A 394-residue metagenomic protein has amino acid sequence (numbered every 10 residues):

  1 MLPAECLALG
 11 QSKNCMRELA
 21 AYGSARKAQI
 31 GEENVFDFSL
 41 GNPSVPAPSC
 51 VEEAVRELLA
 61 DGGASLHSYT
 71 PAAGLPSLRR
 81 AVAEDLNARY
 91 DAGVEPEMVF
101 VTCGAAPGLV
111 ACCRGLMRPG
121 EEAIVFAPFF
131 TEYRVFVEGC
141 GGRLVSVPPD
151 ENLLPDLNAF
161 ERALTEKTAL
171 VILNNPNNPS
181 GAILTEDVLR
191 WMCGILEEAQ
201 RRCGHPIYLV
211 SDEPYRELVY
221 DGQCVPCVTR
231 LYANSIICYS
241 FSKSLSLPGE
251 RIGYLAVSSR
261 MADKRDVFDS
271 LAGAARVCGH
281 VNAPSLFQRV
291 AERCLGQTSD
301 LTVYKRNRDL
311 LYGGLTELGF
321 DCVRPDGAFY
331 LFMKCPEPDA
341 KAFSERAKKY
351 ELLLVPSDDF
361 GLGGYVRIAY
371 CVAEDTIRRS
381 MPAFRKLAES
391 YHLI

Functional and structural regions predicted by a protein language model:
L2-G104, A111, F287, C294-L301 (+1 more regions): N-terminal small-domain helix-loop-helix segment of the aminotransferase-like
A25-G31, R89-D91, I195-P206, S259-R265: Alpha-helix termini
V35-D37, C238, D321-D326, D358-D359: Short beta-strand
S65-G204, R216-L231, I377, R385: Conserved core of the PLP fold type I
E84, A88, G296, A342-V355 (+1 more regions): PLP-dependent enzyme catalytic core of the Aspartate aminotransferase-like
N234-K305, A388: Conserved core segment of the aminotransferase class I/II
S285-E292, Y304-T316, C322-K334, F360 (+1 more regions): Conserved glycine-rich beta-strand-loop-beta hairpin in the small C-terminal domain of fold type I
